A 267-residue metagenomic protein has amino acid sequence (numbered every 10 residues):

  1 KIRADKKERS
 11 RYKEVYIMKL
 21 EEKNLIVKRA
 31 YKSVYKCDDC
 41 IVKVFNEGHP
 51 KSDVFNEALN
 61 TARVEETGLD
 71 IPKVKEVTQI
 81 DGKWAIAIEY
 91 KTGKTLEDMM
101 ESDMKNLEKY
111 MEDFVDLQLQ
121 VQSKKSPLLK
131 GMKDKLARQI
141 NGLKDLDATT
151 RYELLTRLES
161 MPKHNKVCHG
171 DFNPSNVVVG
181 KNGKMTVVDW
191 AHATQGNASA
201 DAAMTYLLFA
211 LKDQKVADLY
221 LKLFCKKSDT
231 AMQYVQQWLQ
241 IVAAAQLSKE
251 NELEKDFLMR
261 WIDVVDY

Functional and structural regions predicted by a protein language model:
N24-F55: ATP-binding glycine-rich loop module of kinase domains
K51-T67: The N-lobe alphaC helix and its flanking beta3-alphaC-beta4 segment of protein kinase-like domains, centered on
K73-W84: Short beta-strand micro-motifs within the conserved protein kinase catalytic domain, predominantly in the N-lobe
G82-T95: Conserved short submotifs of the Hanks-type protein kinase catalytic core that shape the nucleotide-binding pocket
K105-M132: Internal "kinase-insert"/substrate-recognition segments embedded within catalytic cores of ATP-dependent enzymes
S123-G170, K181, T186: An alpha-helical support segment within catalytic cores of ATP-dependent transferases
V177-V179: Hydrophobic residue at the +6 position relative to the catalytic HRD Asp in the kinase catalytic loop
A203-Y267: Helix-rich C-terminal or lid/interface subdomains of diverse kinases
